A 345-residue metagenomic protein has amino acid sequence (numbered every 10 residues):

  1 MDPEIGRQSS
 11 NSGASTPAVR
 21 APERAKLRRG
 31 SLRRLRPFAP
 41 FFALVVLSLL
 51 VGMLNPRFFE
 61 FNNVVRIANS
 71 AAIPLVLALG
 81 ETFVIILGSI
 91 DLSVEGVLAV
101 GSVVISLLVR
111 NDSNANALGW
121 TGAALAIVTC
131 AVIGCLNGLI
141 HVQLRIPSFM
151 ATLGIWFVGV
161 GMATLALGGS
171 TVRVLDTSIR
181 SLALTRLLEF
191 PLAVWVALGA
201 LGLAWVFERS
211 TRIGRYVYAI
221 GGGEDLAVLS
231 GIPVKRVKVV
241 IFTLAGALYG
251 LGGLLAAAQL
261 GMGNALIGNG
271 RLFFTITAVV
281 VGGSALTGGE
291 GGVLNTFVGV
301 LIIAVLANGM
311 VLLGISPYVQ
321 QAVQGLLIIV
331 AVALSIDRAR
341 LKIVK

Functional and structural regions predicted by a protein language model:
M1-L49, L229-R236, M310-K345: Cytosolic-side transmembrane-helix boundaries in multi-pass membrane proteins
P40-G52, E81, I127-C130, W156-A163 (+5 more regions): Hydrophobic core segments of alpha-helical transmembrane domains in multi-pass membrane transport and ion-translocation
S48-S113, L139-R145, G283-L294, L326: Single transmembrane alpha-helix segments in multi-pass membrane proteins
A71-E81, V100, G154-F157, L198-G199 (+5 more regions): Hydrophobic alpha-helical segments embedded in the membrane of multi-pass proteins
S113-W156, V298-G299: Alpha-helical transmembrane segments within multi-pass membrane transporters and channels
L118-A126, V132-N137, L188-G263: Helix-loop-helix "hairpin" substructures at the membrane interface of multi-pass membrane proteins
L144, S148-T211, V237-V240, Q259-G268 (+2 more regions): Transmembrane helix-bundle core of multi-pass membrane transporters and related energy-transducing complexes
T243, Y249, Q259-G325: Transmembrane alpha-helical segments in multi-pass inner-membrane proteins
